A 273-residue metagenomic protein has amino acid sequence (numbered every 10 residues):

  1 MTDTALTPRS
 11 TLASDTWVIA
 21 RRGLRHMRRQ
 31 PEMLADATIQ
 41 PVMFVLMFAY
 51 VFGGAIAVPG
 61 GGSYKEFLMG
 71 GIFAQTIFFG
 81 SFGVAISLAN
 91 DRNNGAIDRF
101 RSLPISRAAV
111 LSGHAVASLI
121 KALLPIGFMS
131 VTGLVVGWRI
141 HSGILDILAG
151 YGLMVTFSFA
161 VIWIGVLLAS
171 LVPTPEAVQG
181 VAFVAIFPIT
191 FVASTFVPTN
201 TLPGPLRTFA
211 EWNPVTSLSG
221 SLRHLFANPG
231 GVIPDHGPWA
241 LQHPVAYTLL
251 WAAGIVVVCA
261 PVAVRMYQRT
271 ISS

Functional and structural regions predicted by a protein language model:
T2, T7, T11-V18, A193-G237 (+1 more regions): Short hydrophobic, aromatic-rich alpha-helical segments embedded in or entering the lipid bilayer of multi-pass
T2-Q40: Aromatic- and glycine-rich beta-strand/loop motifs that create alpha-glucan
A5-L6, R29-M33, E66-F67, I77-F82 (+3 more regions): Short alpha-helical transmembrane interface motifs in multi-pass membrane proteins
M43-F48, Y64-V136, G165, V184 (+1 more regions): Hydrophobic alpha-helical transmembrane segments of multi-pass membrane transport proteins
V45, A49, R223-S273: Alpha-helical transmembrane segments of multi-pass membrane transporters/translocases
F48-A57, V136-H141, L145, V172-T174 (+3 more regions): Short helix-capping/hinge motifs at transmembrane helix termini and TM-loop junctions
Y50-A55, A169-T216: Transmembrane helix segments
R107-A182, H243-V264: Alpha-helical transmembrane segments and their short interhelical loops
